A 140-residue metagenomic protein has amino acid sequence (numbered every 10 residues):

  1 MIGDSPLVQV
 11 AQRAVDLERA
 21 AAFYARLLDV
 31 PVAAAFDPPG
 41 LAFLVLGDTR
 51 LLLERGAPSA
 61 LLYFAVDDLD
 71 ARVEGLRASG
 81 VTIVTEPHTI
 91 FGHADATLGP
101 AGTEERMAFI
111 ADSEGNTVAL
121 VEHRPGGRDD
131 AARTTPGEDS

Functional and structural regions predicted by a protein language model:
M1-E18, A60-L62, V121-S140: N-terminal beta-strand motif that seeds the catalytic metal site of vicinal oxygen chelate
I2-S5, A11-L51, A71: Core segments of cupin and vicinal oxygen chelate
V8, P39-G40, A60, R106: Residue-level marker for the onset of beta-strands and adjacent loop->beta junctions in well-ordered domains
P39-G40, I90-G92, D130: Positions that flank functional sites
F43-D48, R55, I110-S113, H123: Active-site beta-strand termini and strand-to-loop segments that position acidic
T49, L98-T103, G137-D139: Short low-complexity, flexible loop/linker segments enriched in glycine and/or proline with clustered acidic
L62-T117, R124-P125: Vicinal oxygen chelate
